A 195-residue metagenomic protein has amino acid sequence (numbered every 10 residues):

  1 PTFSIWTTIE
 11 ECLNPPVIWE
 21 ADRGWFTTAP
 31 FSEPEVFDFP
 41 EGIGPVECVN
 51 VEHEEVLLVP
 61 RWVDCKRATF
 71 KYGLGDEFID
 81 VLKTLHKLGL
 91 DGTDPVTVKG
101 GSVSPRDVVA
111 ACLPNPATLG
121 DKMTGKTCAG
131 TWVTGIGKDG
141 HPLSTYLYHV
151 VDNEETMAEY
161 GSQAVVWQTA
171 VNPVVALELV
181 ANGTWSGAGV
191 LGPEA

Functional and structural regions predicted by a protein language model:
P1-A195: C-terminal catalytic/substrate-binding lobe primarily of soluble NAD(P)-dependent oxidoreductases
